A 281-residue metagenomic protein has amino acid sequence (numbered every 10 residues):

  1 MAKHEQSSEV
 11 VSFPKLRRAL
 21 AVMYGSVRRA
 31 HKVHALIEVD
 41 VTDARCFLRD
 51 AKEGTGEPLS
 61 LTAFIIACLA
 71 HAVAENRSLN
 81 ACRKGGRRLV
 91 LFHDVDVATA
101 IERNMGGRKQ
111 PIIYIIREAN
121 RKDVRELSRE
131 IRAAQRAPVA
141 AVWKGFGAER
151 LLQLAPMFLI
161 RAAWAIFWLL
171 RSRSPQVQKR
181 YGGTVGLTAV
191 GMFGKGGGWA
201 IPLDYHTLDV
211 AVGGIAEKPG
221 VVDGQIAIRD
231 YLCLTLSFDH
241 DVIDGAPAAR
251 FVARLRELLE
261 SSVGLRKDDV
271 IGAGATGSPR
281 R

Functional and structural regions predicted by a protein language model:
M1-R281: C-terminal catalytic/motor cores of large multi-domain enzyme assemblies
